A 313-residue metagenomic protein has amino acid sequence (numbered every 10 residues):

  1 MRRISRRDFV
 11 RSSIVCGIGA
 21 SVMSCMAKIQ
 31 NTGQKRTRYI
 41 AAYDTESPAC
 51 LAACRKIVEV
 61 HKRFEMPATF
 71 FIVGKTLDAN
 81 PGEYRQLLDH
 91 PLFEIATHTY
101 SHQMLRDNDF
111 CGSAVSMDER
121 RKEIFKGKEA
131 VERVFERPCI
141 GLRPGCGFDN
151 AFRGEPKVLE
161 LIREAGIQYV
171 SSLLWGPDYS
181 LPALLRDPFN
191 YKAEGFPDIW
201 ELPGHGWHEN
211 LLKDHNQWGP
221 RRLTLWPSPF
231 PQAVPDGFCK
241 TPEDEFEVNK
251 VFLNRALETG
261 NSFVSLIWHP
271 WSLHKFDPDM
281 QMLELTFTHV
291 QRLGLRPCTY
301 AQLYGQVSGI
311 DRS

Functional and structural regions predicted by a protein language model:
R2, D8-K28: N-terminal export signals
S24-R38: C-terminal segment of N-terminal export signals and the immediately downstream linker at the start of the mature
G33, L174, C239, E243-S313: C-terminal domain-boundary segment and adjacent tail
R38, F64-R153, S171-S180, F196-G219 (+1 more regions): Metal-dependent polysaccharide deacetylase catalytic core of the NodB/CE4 family, i.e., the active-site-bearing domain
A41-L51: Active-site-adjacent substrate/metal-binding segments within catalytic domains of carbohydrate-active enzymes
C54, V58, P81-R85, R121-K128 (+3 more regions): Generic structural signal for well-ordered alpha-helices, preferentially at hydrophobic/aromatic core positions
H61, L142, I162: Conserved, mostly hydrophobic/aromatic
L77, C146-T259: Active-site-adjacent pocket scaffolds in enzyme catalytic domains
